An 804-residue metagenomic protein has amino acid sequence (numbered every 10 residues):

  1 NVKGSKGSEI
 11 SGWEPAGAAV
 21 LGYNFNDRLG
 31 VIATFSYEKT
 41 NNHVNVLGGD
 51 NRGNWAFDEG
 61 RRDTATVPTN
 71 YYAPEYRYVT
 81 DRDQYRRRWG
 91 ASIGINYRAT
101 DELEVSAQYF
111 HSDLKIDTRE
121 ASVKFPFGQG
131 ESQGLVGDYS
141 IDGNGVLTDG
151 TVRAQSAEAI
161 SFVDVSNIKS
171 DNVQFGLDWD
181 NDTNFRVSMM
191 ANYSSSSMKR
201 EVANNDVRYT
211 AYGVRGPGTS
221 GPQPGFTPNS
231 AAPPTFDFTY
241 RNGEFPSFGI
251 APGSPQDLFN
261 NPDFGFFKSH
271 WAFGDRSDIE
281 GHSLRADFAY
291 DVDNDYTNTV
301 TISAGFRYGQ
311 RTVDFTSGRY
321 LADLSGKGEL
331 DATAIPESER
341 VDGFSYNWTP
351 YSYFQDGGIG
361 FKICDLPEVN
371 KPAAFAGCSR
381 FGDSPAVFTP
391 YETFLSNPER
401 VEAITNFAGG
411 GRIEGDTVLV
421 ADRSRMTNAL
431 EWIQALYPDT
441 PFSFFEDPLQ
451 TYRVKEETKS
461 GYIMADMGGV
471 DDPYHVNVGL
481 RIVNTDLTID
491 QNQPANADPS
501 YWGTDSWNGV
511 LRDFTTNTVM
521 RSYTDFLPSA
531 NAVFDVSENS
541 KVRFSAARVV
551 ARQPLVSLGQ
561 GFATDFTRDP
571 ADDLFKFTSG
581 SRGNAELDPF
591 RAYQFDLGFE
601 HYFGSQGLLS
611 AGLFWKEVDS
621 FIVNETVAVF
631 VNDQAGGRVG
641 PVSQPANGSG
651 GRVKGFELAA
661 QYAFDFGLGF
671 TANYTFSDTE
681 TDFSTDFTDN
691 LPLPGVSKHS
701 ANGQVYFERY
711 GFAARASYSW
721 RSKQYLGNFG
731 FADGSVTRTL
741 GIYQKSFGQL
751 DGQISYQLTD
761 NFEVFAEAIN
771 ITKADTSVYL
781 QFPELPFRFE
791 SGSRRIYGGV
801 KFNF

Functional and structural regions predicted by a protein language model:
N1-D63, E75, D83-W89, L103 (+3 more regions): Outer-membrane beta-barrel translocator/receptor signature
V2-K6, Y37-N41, H111-K115, F125 (+16 more regions): Transmembrane beta-strands of outer-membrane beta-barrel pores
K3-V20, V44-V46, V67-R98, R153-G176 (+9 more regions): Outer-membrane beta-barrel proteins
R28-V31, E102-V105, N184-V187, D295-Y296 (+7 more regions): Repeated loop/turn-to-beta-strand initiation elements of outer-membrane beta-barrel proteins
N45-V79, R119-S161, V207-S269, D323-F381 (+7 more regions): Solvent-exposed loop segments that connect transmembrane elements
S161-S170, Q450, V454-E456, R521 (+8 more regions): Outer-membrane beta-barrel signature, preferentially recognizing the C-terminal barrel domain of Gram-negative
F614-V618, I622, V627-V629, D633-F731 (+2 more regions): Gram-negative outer-membrane beta-barrel transporters
S719-A732, S755-F804: C-terminal beta-signal and adjacent terminal beta-strands/loops of Gram-negative outer-membrane beta-barrel proteins
